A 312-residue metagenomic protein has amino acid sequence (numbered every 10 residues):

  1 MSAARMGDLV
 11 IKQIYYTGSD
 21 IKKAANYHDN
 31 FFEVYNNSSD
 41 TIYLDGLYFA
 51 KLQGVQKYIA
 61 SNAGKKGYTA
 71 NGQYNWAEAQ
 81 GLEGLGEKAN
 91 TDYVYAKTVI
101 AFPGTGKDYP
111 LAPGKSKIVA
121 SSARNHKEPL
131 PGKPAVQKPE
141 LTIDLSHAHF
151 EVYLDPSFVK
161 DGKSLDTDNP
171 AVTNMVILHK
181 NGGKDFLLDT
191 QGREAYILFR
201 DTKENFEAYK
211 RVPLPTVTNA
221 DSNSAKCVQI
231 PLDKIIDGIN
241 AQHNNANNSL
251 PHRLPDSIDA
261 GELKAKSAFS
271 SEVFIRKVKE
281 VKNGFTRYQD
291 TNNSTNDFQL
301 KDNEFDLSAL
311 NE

Functional and structural regions predicted by a protein language model:
S2-G64, N169-T173, H179-E194, F199-T216 (+1 more regions): A structural motif detector for short, solvent-exposed N-terminal "entry" segments of globular domains
L47-V99: The feature marks short-to-medium sequence segments in extracytoplasmic or secretory-pathway proteins
A79-N303, N311: Solvent-exposed beta-edge/loop recognition patches
